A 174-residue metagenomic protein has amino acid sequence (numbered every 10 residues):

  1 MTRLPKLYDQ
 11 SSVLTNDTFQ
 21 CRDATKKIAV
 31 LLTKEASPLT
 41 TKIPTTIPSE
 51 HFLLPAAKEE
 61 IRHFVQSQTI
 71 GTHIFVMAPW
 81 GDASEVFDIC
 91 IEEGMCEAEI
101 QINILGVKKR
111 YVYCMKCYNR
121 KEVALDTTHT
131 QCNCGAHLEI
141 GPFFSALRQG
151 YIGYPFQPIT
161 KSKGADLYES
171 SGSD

Functional and structural regions predicted by a protein language model:
M1-R110: FNR/FR-type flavoprotein reductase catalytic core
S84, D88-D174: Cys/His-clustered metal-coordination modules, chiefly Zn-binding fingers
